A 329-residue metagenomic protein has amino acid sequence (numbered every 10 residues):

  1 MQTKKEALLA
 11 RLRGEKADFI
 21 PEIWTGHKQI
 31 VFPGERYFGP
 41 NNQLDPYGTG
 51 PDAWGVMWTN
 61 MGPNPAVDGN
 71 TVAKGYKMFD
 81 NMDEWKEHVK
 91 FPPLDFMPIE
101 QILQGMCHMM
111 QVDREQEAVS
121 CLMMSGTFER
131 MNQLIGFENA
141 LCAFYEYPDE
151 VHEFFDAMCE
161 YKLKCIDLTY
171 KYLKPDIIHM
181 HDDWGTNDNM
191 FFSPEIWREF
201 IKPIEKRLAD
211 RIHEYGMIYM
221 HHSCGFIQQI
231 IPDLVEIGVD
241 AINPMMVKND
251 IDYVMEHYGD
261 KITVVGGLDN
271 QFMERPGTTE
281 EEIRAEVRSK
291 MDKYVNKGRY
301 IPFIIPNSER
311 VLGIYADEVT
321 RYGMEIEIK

Functional and structural regions predicted by a protein language model:
M1-H27, K90-K329: Active-site loop segments of alpha/beta catalytic cores
R13-E15, I20-M57, M61: N-terminal accessory/capping or targeting/presequence segment of soluble
P33-R36, G62-A66, T71, N132-Q133 (+2 more regions): Short aromatic-enriched loop/helix-cap "lid" or pocket-rim segments at secondary-structure transitions that line
P46-W58, P63-V67, V247, Y253-G267: Glycine/serine-rich loop-strand microenvironments at binding/catalytic pocket rims
T49-E100, V112-S120: A contiguous, low-structure linker/loop signature
